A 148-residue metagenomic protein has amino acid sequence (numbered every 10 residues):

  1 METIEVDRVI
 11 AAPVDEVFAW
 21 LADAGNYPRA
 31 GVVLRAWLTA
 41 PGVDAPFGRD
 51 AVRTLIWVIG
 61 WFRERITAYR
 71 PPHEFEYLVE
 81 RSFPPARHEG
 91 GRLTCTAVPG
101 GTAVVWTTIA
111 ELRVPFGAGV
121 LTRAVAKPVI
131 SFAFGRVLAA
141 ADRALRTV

Functional and structural regions predicted by a protein language model:
M1-A45: Hydrophobic ligand-binding cavity/cleft-lining segments
M1-T3, D50, P72, H88 (+1 more regions): A general secondary-structure signal for short beta-strands and their flanking turns/coil in non-transmembrane regions
T3-E5, G60-E64, A86-G91: Short, surface-exposed coil-to-beta transition loops
R8, R53, E64, W106-T108: Polar/charged side chains located within well-ordered beta-strands of beta-rich proteins
A11-D15, T67-P72, T94-A103: A short, structured loop/turn motif at beta-sheet edges
P28, L38-P84, R136-V148: Glycine-rich portal/gate segments that line the openings of hydrophobic small-molecule binding cavities
S82-F132: Beta-strand/loop substructures that line and gate deep hydrophobic ligand-binding cavities in soluble
